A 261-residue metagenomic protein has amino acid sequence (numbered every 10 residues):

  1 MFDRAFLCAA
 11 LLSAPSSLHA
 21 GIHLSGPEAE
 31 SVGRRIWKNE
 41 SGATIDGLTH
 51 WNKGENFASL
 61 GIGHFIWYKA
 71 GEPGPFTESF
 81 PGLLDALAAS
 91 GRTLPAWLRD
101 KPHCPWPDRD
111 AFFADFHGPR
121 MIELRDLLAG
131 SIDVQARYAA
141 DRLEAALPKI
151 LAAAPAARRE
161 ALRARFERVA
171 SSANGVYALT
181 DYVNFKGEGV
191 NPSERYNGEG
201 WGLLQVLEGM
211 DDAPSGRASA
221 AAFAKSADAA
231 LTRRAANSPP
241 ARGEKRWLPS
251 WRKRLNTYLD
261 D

Functional and structural regions predicted by a protein language model:
M1-F6: Bacterial N-terminal signal peptides that target proteins for export
A14-P15: N-terminal signal peptide c-region/cleavage motif recognized by signal peptidases
G21-D261: Cell-wall polysaccharide-cleaving catalytic domain and substrate-binding groove, primarily in peptidoglycan/chitin
